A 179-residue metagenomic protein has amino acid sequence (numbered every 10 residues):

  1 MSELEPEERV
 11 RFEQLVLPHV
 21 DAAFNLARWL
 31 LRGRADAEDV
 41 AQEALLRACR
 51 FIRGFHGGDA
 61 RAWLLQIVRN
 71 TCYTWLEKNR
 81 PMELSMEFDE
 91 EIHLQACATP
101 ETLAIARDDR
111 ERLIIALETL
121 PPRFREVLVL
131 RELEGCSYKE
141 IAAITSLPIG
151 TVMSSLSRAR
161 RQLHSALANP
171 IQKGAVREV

Functional and structural regions predicted by a protein language model:
M1-N25, A35-E38, C49: A short, charge-rich alpha-helical start-of-domain segment used by transcription regulators
S2-E3, E7-V10, E91-E118: Acidic, proline/glycine-rich intrinsically disordered inter-domain spacer in sigma factors
L15, H19, A23, A44 (+3 more regions): Residue-level preference for hydrophobic side chains embedded in well-ordered alpha helices
D39-L46, R50, G58-N70: Structural recognition of an alpha-helix C-terminal capping motif at a helix-to-coil junction
Q66-E87, A106, L167-N169: Arg/Lys-rich amphipathic alpha helix in sigma70-family domain 2
E77, R160-V179: Short, Lys/Arg-enriched C-terminal cap helix and immediately downstream tail that follows
V127-R131: A short pre-motif secondary-structure segment
T145-N169: DNA-recognition helix of helix-turn-helix
